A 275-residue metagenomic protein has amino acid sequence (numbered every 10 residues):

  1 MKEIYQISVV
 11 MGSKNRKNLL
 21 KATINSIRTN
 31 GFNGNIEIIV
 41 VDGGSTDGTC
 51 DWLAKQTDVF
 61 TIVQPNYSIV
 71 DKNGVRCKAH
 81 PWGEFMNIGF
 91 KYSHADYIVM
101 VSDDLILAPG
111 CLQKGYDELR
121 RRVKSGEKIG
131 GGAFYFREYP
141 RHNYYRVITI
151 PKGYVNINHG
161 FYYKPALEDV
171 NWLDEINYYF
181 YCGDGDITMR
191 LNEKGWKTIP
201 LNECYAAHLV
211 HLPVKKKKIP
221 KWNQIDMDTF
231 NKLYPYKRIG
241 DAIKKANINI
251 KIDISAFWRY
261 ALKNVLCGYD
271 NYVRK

Functional and structural regions predicted by a protein language model:
N25-N35: Short, acidic, metal-binding catalytic loop of nucleotide-sugar glycosyltransferases
D42-D51, N66-I69, L105: A conserved acidic beta->alpha catalytic loop
D58-I88: Active-site-proximal specificity loops/subdomain of glycosyltransferases
H80, N143-K164, F180: A recurrent flexible, glycine/aromatic-enriched loop bordering the glycosyltransferase active site that acts as
I98: Short aromatic/hydrophobic "clamp" motif used to bind/position activated sugar donors
G130-Y145: Short beta-strand-to-loop element that shapes/binds the nucleotide-sugar donor at the catalytic cleft/hinge
R137-Y139, P200-K221, T229-F230: Active-site donor/metal-binding and catalytic loop motifs of nucleotide-sugar-dependent glycosylation enzymes
Y179-I187: Acidic donor-binding loop at a coil-to-helix junction in glycosyltransferase catalytic cores that engages
